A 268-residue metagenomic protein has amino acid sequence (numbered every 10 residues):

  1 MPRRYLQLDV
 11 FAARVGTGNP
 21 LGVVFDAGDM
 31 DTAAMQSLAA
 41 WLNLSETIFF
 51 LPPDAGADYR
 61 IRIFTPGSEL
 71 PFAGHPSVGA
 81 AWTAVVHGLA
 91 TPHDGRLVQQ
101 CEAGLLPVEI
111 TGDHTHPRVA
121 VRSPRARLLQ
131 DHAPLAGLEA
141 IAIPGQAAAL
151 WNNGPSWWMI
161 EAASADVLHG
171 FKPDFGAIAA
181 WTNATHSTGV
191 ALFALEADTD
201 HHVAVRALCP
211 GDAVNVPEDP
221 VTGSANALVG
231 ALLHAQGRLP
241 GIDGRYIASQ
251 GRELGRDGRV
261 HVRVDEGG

Functional and structural regions predicted by a protein language model:
M1-T17: N-terminal, positively charged, Ser/Thr/Ala/Gly-biased leader segments that form transit/presequence-like amphipathic
G16-N19, A73-G74, T111, H201-H202 (+1 more regions): Short glycine/proline-enriched turns and hinge-like loops at secondary-structure junctions
N19-L21, F25-M35, A39-T65, L70: Acidic/His- and Gly-rich active-site-bordering loop/insert found across diverse amide/peptide-bond hydrolases
P20, V24, P76, A81 (+2 more regions): Gly/Ser/Thr-rich beta-alpha loop segments that engage phosphate groups in nucleotides
G22-D26, A81-W82, E161, V229-A231: Short hydrophobic alpha-helical segments that form membrane-spanning helices or hydrophobic packing faces of helical
S37, D58, F64-T182, H234-G268: Acidic, low-complexity central loop/insert segments
N43-R60, A177-N215, R245-E266: Conserved phosphate-donor
L70-G74, N215-V229: Short glycine/threonine-rich catalytic loop with a Thr-x-Gly-x-Asp
